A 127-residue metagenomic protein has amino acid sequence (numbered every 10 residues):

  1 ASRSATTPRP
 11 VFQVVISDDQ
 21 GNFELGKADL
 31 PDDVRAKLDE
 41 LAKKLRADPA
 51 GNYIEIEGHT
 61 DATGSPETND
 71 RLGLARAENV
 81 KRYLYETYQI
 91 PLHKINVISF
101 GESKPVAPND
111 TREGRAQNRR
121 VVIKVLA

Functional and structural regions predicted by a protein language model:
A1-Y53, E86, I90-H93, A127: Periplasmic peptidoglycan-binding/tethering modules of Gram-negative envelope proteins
K27-R35, R46, E57-A127: Periplasmic OmpA-like peptidoglycan-binding domain that tethers envelope proteins to the cell wall
